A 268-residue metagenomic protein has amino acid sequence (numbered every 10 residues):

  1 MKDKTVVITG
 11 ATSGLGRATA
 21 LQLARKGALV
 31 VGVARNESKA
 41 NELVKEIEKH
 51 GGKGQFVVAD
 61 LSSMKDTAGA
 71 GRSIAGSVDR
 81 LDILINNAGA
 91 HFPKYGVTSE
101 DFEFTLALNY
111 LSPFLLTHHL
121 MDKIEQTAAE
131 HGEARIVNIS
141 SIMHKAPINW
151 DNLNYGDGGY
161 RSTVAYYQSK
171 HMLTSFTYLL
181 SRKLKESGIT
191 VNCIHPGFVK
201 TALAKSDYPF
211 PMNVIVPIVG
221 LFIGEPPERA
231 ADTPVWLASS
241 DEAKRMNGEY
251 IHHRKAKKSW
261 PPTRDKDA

Functional and structural regions predicted by a protein language model:
T5, T12-S13: Conserved glycine-rich cofactor-binding loop
G16-R17: N-terminal Rossmann-fold NAD(P) dinucleotide-binding loop
K26-E42: Conserved glycine-rich Rossmann-like NAD(P)H-binding loop of the short-chain dehydrogenase/reductase
E37-S38, V57-R72: The beta1-alpha1 cofactor-binding region of Rossmann-like NAD(H)/NADP(H)-dependent oxidoreductases
K49-K53, S73-N86, F92-V97: A glycine-rich helix->loop->beta "capping" turn within Rossmann-like NAD(P)(H)-dependent oxidoreductase domains
T67, C193, P217-K258: C-terminal helical subdomain
G89, P93-K94, E103, E125-I189 (+1 more regions): Catalytic loop of short-chain dehydrogenase/reductase
